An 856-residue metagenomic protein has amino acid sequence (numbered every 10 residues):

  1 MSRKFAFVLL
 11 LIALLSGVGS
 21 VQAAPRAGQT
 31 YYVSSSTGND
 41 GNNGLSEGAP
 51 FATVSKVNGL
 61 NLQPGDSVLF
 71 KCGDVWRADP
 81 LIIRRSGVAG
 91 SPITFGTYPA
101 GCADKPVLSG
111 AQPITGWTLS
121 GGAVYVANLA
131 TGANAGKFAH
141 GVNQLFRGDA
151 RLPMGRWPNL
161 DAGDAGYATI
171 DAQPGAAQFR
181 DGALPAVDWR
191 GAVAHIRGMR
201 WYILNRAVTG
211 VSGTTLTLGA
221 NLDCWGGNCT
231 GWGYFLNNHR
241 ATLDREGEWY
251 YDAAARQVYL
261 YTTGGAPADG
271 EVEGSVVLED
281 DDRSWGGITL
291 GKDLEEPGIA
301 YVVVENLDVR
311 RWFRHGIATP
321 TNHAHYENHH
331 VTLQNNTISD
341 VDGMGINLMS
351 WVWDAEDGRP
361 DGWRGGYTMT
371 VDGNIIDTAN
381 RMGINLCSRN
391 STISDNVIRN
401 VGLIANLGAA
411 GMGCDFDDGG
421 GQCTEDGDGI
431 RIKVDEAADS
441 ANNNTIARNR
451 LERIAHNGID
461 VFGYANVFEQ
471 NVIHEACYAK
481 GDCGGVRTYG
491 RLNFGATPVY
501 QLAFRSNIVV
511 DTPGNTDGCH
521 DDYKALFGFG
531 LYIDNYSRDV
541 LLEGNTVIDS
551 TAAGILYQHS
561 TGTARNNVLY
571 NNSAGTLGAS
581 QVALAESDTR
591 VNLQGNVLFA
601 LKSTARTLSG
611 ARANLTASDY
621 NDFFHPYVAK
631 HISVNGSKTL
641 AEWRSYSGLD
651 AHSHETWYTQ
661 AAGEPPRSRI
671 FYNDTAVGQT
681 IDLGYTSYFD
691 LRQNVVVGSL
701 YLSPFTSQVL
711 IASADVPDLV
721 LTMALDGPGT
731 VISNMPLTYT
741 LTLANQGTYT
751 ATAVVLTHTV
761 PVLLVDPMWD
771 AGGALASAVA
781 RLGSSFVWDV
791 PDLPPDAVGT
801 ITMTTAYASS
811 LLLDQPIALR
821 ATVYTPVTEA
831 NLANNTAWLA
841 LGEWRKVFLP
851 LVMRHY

Functional and structural regions predicted by a protein language model:
A27-H329, G345-L348, W353-R364, L640 (+1 more regions): Extracellular polysaccharide-degrading/modifying enzymes targeting complex plant/algal/animal polysaccharides
A78, A103, L204, R311-F313 (+16 more regions): Surface-exposed loop/turn segments connecting beta-strands in extracellular beta-rich domains
N159, N306, D522-L526, I533-H652: Extracellular beta-rich repeat passengers
L260-D280, H315, P320-E327, D340-Y367 (+5 more regions): Acidic/polar low-complexity surface segments
F599, W657-T686: Carbohydrate-binding surface patches
G698-D715: C-terminal beta-strand-rich structural cap/linker in extracellular carbohydrate-active enzymes
D715-Y856: Exported/extracytosolic protein signature
